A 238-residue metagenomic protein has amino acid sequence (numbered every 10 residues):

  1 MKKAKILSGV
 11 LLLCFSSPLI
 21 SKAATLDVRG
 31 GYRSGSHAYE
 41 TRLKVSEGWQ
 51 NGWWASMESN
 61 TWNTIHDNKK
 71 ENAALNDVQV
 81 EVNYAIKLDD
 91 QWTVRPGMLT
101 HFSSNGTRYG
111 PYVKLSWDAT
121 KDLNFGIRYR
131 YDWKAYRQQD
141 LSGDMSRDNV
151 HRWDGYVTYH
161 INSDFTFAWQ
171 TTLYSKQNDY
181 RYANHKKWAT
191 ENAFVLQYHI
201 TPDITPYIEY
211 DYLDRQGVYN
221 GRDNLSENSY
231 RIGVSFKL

Functional and structural regions predicted by a protein language model:
M1-T25: Cleavable N-terminal export/targeting peptides
L19-K69, D77: Short glycine/proline- and aromatic-enriched beta-strand/turn motifs that initiate or cap beta-hairpins
A24-L26, N51-M57, K87-P96, K121-I127 (+4 more regions): Repeated loop/turn-to-beta-strand initiation elements of outer-membrane beta-barrel proteins
G30-S36, S59-I65, I86, M98-S104 (+5 more regions): Transmembrane beta-strands of outer-membrane beta-barrel pores
H37-T41, V45, A74-V80, T107-P111 (+3 more regions): Residues that define the transmembrane beta-barrel architecture of outer-membrane proteins
K44-G48, E81-A85, T93, K114-D118 (+4 more regions): Transmembrane beta-barrel domains of outer membrane proteins
Q91-W92, T107-D179: Detector for outer-membrane/organellar transmembrane beta-barrel domains, recognizing the amphipathic beta-strand
F194, Y198-I200, N224-L238: Outer-membrane beta-barrel "beta-signal"
